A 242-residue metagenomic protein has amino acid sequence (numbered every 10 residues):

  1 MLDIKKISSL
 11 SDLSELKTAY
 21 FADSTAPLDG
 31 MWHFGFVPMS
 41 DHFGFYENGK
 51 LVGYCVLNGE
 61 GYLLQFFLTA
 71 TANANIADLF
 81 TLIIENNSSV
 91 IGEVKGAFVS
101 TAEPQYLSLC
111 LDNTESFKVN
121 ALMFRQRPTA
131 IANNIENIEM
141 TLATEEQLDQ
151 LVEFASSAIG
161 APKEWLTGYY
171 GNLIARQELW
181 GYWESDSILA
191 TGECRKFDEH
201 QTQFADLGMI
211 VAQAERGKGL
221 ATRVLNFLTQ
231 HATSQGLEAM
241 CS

Functional and structural regions predicted by a protein language model:
M1-L28, A130-E164: Short amphipathic alpha-helix that is part of the acyltransferase structural core
M1-Y62: Generic N-terminal amphipathic/basic segments
F21-H42, I159-W180, E184: Active-site rim helix/loop that mediates acceptor-substrate recognition in acyltransferases
M31-W32, L57-G61, G168-L179, W183-A212: A conserved beta-strand-loop-helix scaffold within acyl/acetyltransferase catalytic domains
S40-G44, Y54, A121, Q177-G181 (+1 more regions): Short hydrophobic/aromatic beta-strand element in the GNAT-like acyltransferase core that lines or flanks the acyl-donor
N58-Y62, A70-E136: Acyl-donor-binding surface of acyltransferase catalytic domains
N73-N86, V211, G217-S234: Conserved acetyl-CoA-binding loop-helix of GNAT-fold acetyltransferases
A97-V99, L207-M209, A239-S242: Conserved hydrophobic beta-strand within the GNAT/NAT acetyltransferase core sheet that lines the active-site cleft
